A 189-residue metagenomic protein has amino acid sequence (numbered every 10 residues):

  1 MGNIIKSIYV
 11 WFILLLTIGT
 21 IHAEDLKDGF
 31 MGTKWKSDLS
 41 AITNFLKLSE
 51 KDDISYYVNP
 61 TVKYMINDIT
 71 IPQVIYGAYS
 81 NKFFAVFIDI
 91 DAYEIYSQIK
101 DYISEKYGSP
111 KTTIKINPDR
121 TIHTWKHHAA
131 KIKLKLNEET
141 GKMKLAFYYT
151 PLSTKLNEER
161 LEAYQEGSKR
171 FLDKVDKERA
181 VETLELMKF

Functional and structural regions predicted by a protein language model:
M1-Y9: Bacterial N-terminal signal peptides that target proteins for export
G2, I18-T20, D173-K174: Glycine-centered signal
Y9-I18: Bacterial N-terminal signal peptides
H22-A23, S80-F84: Short, compositionally biased strand/turn segments that nucleate or flank brief secondary-structure elements
A23-P60, F87-F189: Non-cytosolic coordination micro-motifs
Y64-Y76: A glycine-rich, hydrophobic loop/mini-helix early in the fold
I69-I71, N81-F83, A129: Extracytoplasmic
Y79-S80, N117: Solvent-exposed loop and beta-edge segments used for protein-protein assembly and interaction
